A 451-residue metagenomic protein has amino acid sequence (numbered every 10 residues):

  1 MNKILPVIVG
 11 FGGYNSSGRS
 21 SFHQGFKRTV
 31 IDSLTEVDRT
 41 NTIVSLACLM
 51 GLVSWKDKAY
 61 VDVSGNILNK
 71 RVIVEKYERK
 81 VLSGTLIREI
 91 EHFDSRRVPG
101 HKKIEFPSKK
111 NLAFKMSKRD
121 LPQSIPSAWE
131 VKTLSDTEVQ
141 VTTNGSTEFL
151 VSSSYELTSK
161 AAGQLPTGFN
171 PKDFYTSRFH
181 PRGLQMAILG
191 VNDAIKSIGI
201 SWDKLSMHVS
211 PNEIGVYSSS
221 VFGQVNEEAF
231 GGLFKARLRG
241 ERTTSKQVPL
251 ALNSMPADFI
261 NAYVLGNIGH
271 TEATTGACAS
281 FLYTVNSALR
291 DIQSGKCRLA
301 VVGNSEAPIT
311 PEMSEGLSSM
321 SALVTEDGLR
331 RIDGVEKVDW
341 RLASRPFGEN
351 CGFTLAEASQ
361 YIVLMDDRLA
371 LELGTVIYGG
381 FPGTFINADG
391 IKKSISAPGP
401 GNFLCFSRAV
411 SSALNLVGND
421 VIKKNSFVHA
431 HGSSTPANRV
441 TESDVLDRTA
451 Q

Functional and structural regions predicted by a protein language model:
M1, G199-G215, G232-S245, A262-H270 (+5 more regions): Structural signature of cysteine-dependent C-C bond-forming condensing enzymes
M1-D173, R368-G380: ACP-dependent fatty acid/polyketide chain-elongation machinery
N2-S16, H23, K27-I31, G328-V421 (+1 more regions): Condensing-enzyme catalytic core mediating Claisen C-C bond formation in acyl metabolism
I43-L49, I90, E138-Q185, G223-S287 (+3 more regions): Conserved catalytic cysteine-centered active-site region of acyl-thioester-dependent Claisen-condensing enzymes
M186-G199, S254-A257, T284, D366 (+3 more regions): Short, well-ordered amphipathic alpha-helical segments that serve as non-catalytic structural scaffolds within diverse
M186-I200, N253, A257, T271-E306 (+1 more regions): Active-site-proximal alpha-helical scaffold in enzymes
V191, V216, F281, A288 (+4 more regions): Conserved small-residue
K296-C351, T384-P398, G432-R439, Q451: Acyl-CoA/ACP chain-elongation machinery
